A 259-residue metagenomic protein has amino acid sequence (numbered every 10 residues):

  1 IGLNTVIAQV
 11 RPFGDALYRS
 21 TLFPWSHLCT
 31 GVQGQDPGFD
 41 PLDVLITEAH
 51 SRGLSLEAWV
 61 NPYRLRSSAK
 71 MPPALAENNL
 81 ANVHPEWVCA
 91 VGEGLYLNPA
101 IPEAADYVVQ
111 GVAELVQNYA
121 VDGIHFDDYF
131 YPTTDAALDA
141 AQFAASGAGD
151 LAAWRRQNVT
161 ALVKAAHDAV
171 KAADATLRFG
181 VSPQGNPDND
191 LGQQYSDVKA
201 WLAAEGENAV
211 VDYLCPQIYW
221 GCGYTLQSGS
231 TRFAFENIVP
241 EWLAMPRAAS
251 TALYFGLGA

Functional and structural regions predicted by a protein language model:
I1-A16, N118-G123, E205-L214: Catalytic domains of carbohydrate-active enzymes, especially glycoside hydrolases
T5-I7, G53-W59, G94, D122-H125 (+3 more regions): Structural preference for beta-strand elements that scaffold enzyme active sites
V6, A49, V108, L115 (+4 more regions): Conserved, mostly hydrophobic/aromatic
A8-N61, G147-A173, T231-F233: Aromatic-lined substrate-binding rim segments of carbohydrate-active enzymes
R11-F13, N61-L65, F126-Y131, S182-N186 (+2 more regions): Active-site beta-loop-alpha junctions enriched in small/polar residues
A16-G31, R64-G92, Y129-A148: Aromatic- and acidic-residue-enriched segments that line the glycan-binding/catalytic groove of carbohydrate-active
D40-T47, E57-N118: Active-site-adjacent "subsite" loops/lids of carbohydrate-active enzymes
D135-A259: Glycoside hydrolase catalytic-domain groove-lining segments
